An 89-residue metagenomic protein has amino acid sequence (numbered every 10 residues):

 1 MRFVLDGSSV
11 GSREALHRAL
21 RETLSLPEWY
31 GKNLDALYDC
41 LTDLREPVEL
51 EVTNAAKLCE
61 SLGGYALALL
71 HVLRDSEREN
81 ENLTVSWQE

Functional and structural regions predicted by a protein language model:
M1-E89: Positively charged, polar, low-complexity stretches
